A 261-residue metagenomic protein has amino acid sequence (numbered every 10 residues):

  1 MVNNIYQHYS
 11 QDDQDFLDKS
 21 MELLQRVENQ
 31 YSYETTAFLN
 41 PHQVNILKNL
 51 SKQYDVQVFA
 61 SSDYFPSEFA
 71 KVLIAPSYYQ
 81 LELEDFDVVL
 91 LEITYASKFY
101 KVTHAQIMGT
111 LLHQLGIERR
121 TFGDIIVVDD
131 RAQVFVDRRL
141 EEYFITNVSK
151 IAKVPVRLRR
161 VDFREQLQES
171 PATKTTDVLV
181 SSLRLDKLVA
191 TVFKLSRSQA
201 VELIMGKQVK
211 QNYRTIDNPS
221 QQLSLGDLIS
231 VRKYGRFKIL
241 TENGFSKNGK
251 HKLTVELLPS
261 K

Functional and structural regions predicted by a protein language model:
M1-D186, V192, T215, R236-K261: Ferredoxin-like alpha/beta domains used as RNA- or RNAP-binding modules
Q133-F135, K210, S230: Structured core elements
L179-L225: A basic, amphipathic helix-loop patch mediating RNA/tRNA/ribosome contacts
G226-D227, K233: Structural motif
